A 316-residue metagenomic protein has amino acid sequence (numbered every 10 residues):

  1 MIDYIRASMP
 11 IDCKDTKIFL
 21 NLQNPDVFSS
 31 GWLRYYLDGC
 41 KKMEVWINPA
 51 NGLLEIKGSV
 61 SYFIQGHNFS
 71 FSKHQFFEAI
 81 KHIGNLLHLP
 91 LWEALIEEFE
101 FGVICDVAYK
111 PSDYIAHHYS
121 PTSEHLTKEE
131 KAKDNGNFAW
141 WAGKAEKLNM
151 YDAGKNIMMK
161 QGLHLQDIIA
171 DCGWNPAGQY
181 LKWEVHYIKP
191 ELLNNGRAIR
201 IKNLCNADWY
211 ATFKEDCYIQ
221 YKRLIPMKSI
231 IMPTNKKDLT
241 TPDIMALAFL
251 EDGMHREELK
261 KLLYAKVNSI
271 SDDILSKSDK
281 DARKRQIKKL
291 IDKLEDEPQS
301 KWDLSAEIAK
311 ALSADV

Functional and structural regions predicted by a protein language model:
M1-L259, Q299, S305, A309-V316: Structured, helix-rich domain cores that form ligand/interaction pockets
L148, S278-K280: Intrinsic-disorder/low-complexity regions
A248-S276: C-terminal accessory/binding modules appended to enzymatic or scaffolding proteins
L262-S271, E295, K301-E307: Proline/glycine-rich, Q/N-enriched low-complexity, intrinsically disordered tracts
K280-I287: Helix-turn-helix DNA-binding helix
L290-L294: Short, basic alpha-helical nucleic acid-contact segments in DNA-binding proteins and DNA transaction factors
